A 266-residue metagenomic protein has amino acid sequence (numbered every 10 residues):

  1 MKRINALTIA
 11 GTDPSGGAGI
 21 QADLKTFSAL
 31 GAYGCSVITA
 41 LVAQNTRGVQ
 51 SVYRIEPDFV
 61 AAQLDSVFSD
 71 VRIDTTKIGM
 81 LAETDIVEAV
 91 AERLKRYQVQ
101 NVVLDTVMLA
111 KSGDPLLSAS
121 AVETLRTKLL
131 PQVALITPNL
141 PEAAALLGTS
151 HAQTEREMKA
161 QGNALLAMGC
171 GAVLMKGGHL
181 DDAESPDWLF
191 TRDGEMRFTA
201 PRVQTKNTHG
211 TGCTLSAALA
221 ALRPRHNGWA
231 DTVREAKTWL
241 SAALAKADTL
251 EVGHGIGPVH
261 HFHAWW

Functional and structural regions predicted by a protein language model:
M1-K2, T8, G19, A183-F198: Acidic-glycine-rich active-site phosphate/pyrophosphate-binding loop
K2-T8, T26-K111, P115, F262-W265: Conserved N-terminal subdomain of the carbohydrate kinase-like
R3, R54, A230-W266: Charged C-terminal helix
I9-S15, E195-H209: Short pre-catalytic strand/loop immediately N-terminal to key active-site residues, enriched for Gly-Thr
L30-C35, M196, L222-A236: Phosphate-handling active-site elements
E88-Y97, G171, G194, W229-D231: Nucleotide and nucleotide-moiety/phosphate-recognizing core
A119-E195: Conserved phosphate/ATP/ADP-binding segment of small-molecule kinases
A145, K206-W229: Short, small-residue alpha-helix embedded
